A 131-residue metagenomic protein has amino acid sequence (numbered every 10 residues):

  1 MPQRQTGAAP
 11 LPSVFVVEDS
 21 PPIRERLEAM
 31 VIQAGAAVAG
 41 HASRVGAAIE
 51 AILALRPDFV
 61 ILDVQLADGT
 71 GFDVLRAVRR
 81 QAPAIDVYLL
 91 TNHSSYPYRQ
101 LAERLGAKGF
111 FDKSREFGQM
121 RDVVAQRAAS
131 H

Functional and structural regions predicted by a protein language model:
M1-F15, G118-H131: Non-catalytic signal-transmission and effector/linker regions of two-component phosphorelay proteins
E18: Conserved acidic carboxylate
P21-G40: Two-component/phosphorelay signaling modules centered on CheY-like receiver
R44, T70-D73: Acidic catalytic/metal-coordinating carboxylates
D63, T91: Active-site residues of response regulator receiver
A67: The feature encodes the CheY-like receiver
F72-P83: Short amphipathic alpha-helix used as the core "switch/output" element in two-component signaling
D73, S94-F111, R115, D122: Alpha4 helix (beta4-alpha4-beta5 surface) of REC/receiver domains from two-component response regulators
